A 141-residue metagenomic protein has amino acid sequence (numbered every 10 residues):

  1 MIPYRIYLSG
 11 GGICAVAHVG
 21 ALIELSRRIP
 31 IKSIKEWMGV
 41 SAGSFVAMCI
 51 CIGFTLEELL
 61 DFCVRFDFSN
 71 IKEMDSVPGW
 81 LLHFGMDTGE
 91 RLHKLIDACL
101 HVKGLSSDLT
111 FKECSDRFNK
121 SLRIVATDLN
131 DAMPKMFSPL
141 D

Functional and structural regions predicted by a protein language model:
M1-Y7, G12-V102, P134-D141: Patatin-like phospholipase
C99, K103-R117: Short, structural beta-strand-to-alpha-helix junction motif
R117-D141: Active-site gating loop/helix substructures
